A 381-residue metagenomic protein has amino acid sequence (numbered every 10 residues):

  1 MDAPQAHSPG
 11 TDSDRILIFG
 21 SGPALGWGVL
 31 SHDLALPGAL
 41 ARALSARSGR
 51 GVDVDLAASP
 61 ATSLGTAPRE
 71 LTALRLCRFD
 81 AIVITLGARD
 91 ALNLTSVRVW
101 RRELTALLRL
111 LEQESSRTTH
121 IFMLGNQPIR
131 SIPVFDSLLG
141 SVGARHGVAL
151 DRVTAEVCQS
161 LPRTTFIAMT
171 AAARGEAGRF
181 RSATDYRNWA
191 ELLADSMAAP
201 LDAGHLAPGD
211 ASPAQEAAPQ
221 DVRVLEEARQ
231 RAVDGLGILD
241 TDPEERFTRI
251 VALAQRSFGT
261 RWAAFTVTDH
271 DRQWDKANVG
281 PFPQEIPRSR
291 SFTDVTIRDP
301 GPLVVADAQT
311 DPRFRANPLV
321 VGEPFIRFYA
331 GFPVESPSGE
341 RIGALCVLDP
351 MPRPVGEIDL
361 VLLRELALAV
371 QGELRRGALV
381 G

Functional and structural regions predicted by a protein language model:
M1-L17, L201-G204: N-terminal secretory targeting modules
R15-L17, P23-R102: Conserved SGNH/GDSL esterase-like catalytic core that processes O-acyl groups on lipids and polysaccharides
S131-I167: Substrate-gating cap/lid alpha-helix
A177-P213: Histidine-centered active-site loop/cap adjacent to the catalytic His in serine esterases/O-acetyl transfer systems
D210-R290, I358-L360, R364-G381: Intrinsically disordered, low-complexity terminal regulatory regions
W262, V267-T268, R272-K276, P283-R327: Regulatory sensory and allosteric helical modules in signal-transduction proteins and certain transcription factors
R327-S336: A short, aliphatic-rich beta-strand micro-motif
A344-R353: Short beta-strand-to-loop transition segments that serve as allosteric relay/switch motifs in sensory/regulatory domains
